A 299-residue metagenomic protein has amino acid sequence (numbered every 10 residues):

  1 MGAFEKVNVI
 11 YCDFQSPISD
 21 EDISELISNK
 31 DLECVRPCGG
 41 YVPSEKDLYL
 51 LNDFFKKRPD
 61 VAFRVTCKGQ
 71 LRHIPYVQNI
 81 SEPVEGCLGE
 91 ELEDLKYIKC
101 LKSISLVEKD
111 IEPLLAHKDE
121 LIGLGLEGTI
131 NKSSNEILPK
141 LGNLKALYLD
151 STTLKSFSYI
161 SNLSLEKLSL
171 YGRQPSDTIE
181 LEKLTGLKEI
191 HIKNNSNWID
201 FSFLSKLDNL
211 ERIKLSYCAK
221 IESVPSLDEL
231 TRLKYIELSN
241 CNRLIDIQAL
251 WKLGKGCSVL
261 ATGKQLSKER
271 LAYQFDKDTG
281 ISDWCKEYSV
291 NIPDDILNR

Functional and structural regions predicted by a protein language model:
M1: N-terminal charged segments
E5-I27, D31-A116, E120-I137, N143-K155 (+7 more regions): Concave beta-strand-loop units of leucine-rich repeat
